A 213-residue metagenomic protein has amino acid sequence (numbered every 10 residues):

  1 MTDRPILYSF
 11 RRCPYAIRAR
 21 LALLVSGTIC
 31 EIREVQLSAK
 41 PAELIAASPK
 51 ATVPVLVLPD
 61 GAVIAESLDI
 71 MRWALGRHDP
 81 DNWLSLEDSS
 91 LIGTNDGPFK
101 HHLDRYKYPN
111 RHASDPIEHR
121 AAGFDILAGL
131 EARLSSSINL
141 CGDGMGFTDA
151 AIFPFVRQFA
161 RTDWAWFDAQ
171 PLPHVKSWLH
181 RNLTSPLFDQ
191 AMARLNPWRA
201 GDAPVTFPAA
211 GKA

Functional and structural regions predicted by a protein language model:
M1-L127, E131, S135-S137: GST-like domain detector, emphasizing the conserved glutathione-binding G-site in the N-terminal thioredoxin-like
A22, F167, S185-F188: A structural signal for the main folded, soluble domain(s) of proteins
D81-D88, D189-R199: Short, flexible loop/turn segments with low-complexity composition
L91-G97, L127, H174-F188: Short, mixed-charge aromatic SLiMs
A132-D143, L187-A191: Surface-exposed helix-capping loop/turn segments at secondary-structure junctions
L140-A165: GST superfamily/GST-like fold recognition
A165-P173: Catalytic and substrate-binding regions of cell-wall glycan-acting enzymes that process beta-1,4-linked
L195-A213: Acidic/histidine-enriched, glycine/proline-rich intrinsically disordered or flexible terminal extensions
